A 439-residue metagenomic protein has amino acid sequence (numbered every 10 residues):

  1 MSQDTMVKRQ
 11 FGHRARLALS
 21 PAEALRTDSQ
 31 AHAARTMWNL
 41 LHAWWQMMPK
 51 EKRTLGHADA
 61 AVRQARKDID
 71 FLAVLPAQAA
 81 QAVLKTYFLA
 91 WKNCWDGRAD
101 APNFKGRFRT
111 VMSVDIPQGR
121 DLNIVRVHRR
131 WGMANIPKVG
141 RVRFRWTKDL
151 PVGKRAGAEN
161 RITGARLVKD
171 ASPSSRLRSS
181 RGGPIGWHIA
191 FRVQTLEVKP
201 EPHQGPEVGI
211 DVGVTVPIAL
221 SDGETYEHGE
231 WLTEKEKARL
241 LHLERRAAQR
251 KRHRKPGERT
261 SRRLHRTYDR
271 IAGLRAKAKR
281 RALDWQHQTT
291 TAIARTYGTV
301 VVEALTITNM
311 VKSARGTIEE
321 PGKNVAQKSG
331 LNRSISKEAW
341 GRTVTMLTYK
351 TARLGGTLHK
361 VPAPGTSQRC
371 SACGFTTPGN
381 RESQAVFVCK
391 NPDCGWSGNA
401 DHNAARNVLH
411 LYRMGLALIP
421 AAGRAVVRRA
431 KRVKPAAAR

Functional and structural regions predicted by a protein language model:
M1-A80: Gly/serine-rich nucleotide phosphate-binding loop at the start of the catalytic core of nucleotide/ADP-ribose-handling
F11-R14, P21, L25, R176 (+1 more regions): Positively charged, helix-rich recognition surfaces that bind polyanionic ligands
H13-L17, V142-V152, Y226-H228: Generic detection of short hydrophobic beta-strand segments and adjacent strand-loop junctions
Q30, A34, P76-V83, A282-Q286 (+1 more regions): Hydrophobic (often cysteine-bearing) scaffold residues that line and stabilize catalytic clefts of nucleotide/cofactor
A31-A34, V83-W91, T267-A278: Short amphipathic alpha-helical coiled-coil/interface segments
L41, V83-C94, H402-Y412: Stable alpha-helical structural segments in soluble proteins, enriched in small hydrophobic residues
H42-W45, P49, W91, W95-P102 (+2 more regions): Long, hydrophobic, amphipathic alpha-helical segments used as structural scaffolds
H57-R181, G316, R333, K337: Acidic carboxylate diad motif detector
